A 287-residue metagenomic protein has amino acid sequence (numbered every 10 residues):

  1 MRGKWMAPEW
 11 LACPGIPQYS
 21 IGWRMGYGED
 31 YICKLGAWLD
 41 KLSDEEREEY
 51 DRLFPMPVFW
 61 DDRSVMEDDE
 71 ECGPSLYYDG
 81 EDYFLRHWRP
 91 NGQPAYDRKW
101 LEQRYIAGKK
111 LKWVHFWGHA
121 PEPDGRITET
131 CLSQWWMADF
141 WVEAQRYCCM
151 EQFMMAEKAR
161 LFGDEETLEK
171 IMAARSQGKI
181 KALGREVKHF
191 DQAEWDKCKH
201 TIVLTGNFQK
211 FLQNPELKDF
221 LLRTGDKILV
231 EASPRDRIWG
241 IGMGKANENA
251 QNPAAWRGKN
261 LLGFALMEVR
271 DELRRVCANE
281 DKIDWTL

Functional and structural regions predicted by a protein language model:
R2-L287: Charged, low-complexity intrinsically disordered segments
